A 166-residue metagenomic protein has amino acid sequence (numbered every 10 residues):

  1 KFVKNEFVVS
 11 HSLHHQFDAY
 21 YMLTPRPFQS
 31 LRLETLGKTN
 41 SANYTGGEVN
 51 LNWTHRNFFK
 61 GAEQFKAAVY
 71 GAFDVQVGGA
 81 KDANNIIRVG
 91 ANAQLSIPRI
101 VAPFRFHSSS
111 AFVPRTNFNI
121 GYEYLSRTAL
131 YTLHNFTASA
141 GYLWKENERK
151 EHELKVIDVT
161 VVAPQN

Functional and structural regions predicted by a protein language model:
K1-L36, Y70-G71, V75: Periplasmic polypeptide-binding modules associated with outer-membrane biogenesis and secretion
V3, F28-R32, K81-N166: Transmembrane beta-strand segments of outer-membrane beta-barrel domains in Gram-negative and organellar OMPs
V9, L23, G37-S41, H55 (+3 more regions): Outer-membrane beta-barrel proteins
H11-H14, S41-N43, F59-K60, A129-L130: Short glycine/serine/proline-enriched coil/turn segments at secondary-structure junctions
H15-A19, Q29, V49, E63 (+1 more regions): Envelope-exposed proteins and targeting segments
A19-M22, E34-N52, N135: Extended beta-strand-rich architecture
L33-T35, F65-V69, F118-I120: Membrane-embedded beta-strand positions of outer-membrane beta-barrel proteins
S41-L95, I100-R105: Outer-membrane beta-barrel translocator/receptor signature
